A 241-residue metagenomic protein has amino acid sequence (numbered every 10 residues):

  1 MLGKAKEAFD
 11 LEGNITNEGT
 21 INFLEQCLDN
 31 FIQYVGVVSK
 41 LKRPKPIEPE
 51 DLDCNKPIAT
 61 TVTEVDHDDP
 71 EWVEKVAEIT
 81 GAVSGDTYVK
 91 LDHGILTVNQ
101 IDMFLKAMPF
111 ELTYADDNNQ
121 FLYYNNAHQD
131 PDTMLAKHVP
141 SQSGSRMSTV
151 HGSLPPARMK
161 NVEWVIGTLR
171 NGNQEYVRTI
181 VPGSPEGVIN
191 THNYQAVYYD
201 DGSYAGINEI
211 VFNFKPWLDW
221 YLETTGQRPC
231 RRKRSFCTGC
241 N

Functional and structural regions predicted by a protein language model:
M1-K56: Glycine-rich phosphate/pyrophosphate-binding loop and the adjoining helix
I21, E25, L91, P156-M159: Generic detection of long, well-ordered alpha-helical segments
L41, E111, G172-E175: A general structural signal for well-ordered secondary-structure junctions
N55-T87, G94-I95, I101-L105, V211-N241: Juxtadomain coupling helices with adjacent low-complexity linkers
D86-H128: Sensory modules in modular signal-transduction proteins
D116-Y123, A127-E223: Sensory/regulatory domains in signal-transduction proteins
